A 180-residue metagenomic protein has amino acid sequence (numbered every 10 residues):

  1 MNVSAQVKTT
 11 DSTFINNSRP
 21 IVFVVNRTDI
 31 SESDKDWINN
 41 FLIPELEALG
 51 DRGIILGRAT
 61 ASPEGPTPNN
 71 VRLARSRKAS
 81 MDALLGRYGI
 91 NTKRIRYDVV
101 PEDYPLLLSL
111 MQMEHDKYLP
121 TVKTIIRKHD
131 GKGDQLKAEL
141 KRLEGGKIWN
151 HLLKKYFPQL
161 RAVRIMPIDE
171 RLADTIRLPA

Functional and structural regions predicted by a protein language model:
N2-A5: Sec/Tat signal peptide C-region and signal peptidase I cleavage site
V7-S33, D51, K93-A180: Periplasmic OmpA/Pal-like peptidoglycan-binding modules at the C-termini of bacterial envelope proteins
D29, F41-P44, A48-L49: Alpha-helical transmembrane segments of multi-pass membrane proteins
L46-L49, S80-L84, P120-T124: Glycine-rich loops and low-complexity Gly/Arg-rich segments that provide flexible linkers or classic glycine-based
E47-R75, L85, R96-P105: Short, surface-exposed beta-strand segments enriched in small/polar/acidic residues
V71-R72, L84-G89, M113-H115: Terminal non-domain segments
S80-A83, R87-N91, V99: Short glycine/proline-centered loop/turn elements that form peptide/ligand docking sites
